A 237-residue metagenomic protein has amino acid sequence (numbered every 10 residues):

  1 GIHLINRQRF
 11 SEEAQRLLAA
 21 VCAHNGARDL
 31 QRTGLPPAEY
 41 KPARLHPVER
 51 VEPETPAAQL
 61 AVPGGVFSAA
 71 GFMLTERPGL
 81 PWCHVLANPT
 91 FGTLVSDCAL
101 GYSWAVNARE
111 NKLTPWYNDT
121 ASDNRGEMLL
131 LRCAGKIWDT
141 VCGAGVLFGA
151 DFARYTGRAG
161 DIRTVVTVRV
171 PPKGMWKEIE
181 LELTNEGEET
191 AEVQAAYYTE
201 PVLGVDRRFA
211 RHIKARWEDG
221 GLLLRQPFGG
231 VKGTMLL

Functional and structural regions predicted by a protein language model:
G1-L237: Anionic coordination/interaction segments
